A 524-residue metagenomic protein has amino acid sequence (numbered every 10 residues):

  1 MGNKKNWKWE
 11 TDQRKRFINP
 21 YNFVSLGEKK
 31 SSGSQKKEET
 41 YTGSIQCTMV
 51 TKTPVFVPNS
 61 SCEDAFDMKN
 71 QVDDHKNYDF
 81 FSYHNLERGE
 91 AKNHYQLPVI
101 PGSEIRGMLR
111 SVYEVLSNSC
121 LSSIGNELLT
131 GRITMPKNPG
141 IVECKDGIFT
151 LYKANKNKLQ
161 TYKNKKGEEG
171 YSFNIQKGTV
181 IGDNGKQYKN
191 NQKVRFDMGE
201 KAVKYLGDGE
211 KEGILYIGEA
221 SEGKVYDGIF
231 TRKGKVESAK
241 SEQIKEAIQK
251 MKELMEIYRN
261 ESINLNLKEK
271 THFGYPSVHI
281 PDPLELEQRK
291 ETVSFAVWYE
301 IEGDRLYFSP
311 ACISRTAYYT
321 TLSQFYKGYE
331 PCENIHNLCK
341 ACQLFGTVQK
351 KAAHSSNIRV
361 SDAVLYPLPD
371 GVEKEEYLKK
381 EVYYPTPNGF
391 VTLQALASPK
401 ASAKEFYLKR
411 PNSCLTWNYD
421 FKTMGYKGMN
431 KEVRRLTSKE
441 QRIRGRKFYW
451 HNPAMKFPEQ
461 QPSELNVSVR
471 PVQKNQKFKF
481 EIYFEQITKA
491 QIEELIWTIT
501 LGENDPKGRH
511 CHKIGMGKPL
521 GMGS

Functional and structural regions predicted by a protein language model:
M1-S524: Basic, Gly/Ser/Thr-rich N-terminal segments that form RNA-phosphate-binding interfaces in CRISPR RAMP
